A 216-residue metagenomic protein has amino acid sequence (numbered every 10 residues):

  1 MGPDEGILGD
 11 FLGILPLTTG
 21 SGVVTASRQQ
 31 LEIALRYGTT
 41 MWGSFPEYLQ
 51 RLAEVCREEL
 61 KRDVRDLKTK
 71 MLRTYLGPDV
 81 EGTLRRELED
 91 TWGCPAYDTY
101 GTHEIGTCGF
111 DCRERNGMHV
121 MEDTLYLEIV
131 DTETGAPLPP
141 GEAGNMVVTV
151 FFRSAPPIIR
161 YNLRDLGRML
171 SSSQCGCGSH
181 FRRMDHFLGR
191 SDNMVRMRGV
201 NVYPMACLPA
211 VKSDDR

Functional and structural regions predicted by a protein language model:
M1-L8: Conserved coil-to-alpha-helix start sites within the AMP-binding
D10-L12: Alpha-helix C-terminal capping segments
L15-R216: Active-site glycine/GP-rich loop and adjacent strand/helix microenvironment that borders small-molecule binding pockets
